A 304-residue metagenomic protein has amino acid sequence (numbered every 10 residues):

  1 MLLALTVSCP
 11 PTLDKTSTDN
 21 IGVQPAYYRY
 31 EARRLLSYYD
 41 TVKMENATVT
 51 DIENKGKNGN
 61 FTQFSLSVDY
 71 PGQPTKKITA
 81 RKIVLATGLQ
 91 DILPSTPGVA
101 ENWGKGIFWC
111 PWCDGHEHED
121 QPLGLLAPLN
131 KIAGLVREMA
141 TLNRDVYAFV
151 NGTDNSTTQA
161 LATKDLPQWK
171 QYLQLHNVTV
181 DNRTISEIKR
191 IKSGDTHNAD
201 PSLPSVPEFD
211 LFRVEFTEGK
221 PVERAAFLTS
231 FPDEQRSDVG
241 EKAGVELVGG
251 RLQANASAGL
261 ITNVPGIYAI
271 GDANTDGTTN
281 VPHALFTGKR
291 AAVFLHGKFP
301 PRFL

Functional and structural regions predicted by a protein language model:
M1-Y39, A133-A160: Beta1-alpha1 glycine-rich phosphate/pyrophosphate-binding loop at the start of Rossmann-like nucleotide-binding domains
Y30-P74, I78, R144-R251, P301-F303: A Rossmann-like FAD-binding core segment of flavoenzymes
K43-Q121, Q253-A258, T262: FAD-binding core/adjacent interface of flavoenzyme oxidoreductases
K82, A86-G88, L93-S95, L126 (+3 more regions): Short, well-ordered coil/turn residues at beta-beta hairpins and beta-strand->alpha-helix junctions within
V84, A291-F303: Short, hydrophobic alpha-helical segments
E101-E117, S230-T278, A284, R290 (+1 more regions): FAD-site-proximal beta/loop scaffold in flavoenzymes
P122, R144-A148, G266: Residues at the starts of beta-strands that form the adenosine-phosphate
L123-G134: Glycine-rich adenosine-cofactor-binding loop
